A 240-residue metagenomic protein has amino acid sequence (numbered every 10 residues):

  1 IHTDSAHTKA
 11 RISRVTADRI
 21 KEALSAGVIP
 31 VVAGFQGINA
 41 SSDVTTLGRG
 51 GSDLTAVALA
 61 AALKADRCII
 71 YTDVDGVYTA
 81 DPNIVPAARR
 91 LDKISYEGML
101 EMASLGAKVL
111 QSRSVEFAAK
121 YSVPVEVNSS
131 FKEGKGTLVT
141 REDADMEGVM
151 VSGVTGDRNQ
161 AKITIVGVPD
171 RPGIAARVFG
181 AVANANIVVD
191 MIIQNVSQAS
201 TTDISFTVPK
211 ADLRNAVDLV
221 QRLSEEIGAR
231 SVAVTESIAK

Functional and structural regions predicted by a protein language model:
I1-V115, T207: Nucleotide/pyrophosphate-binding catalytic subdomain
K21-E22, V28-V31, T45, D66-I69 (+9 more regions): Structural motif
V74-D75, F131-K132, V196: Conserved beta-strand edge residues that scaffold enzyme active sites
G76-Y78, P82-S95, K135-T155: Flexible glycine/proline-rich, aromatic-decorated loop/lid segments
Q111, S122-S129: Acidic/polar loop patches that form or flank catalytic/metal-binding clefts of enzymes that bind anionic ligands
A118: Acidic-aromatic/histidine active-site loop/patch
G136-K240: A conserved regulatory-domain signal marking ACT and ACT-like small-molecule sensing domains and adjacent regulatory
